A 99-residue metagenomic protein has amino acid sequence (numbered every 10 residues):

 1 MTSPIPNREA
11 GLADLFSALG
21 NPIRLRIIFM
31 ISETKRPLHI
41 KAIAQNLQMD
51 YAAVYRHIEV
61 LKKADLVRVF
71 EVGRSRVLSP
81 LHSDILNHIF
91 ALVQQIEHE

Functional and structural regions predicted by a protein language model:
S3, L12, E33, R76-E99: Conserved segment of winged-helix/HTH DNA-binding domains
A18-F29: Short alpha-helical elements of helix-turn-helix
P22, T34-H39: Short capping segments at the starts of secondary-structure elements
A42-A44: A short acidic, leucine-rich amphipathic alpha-helix
D50: Helix-turn-helix DNA-binding motif, specifically the short coil turn and the N-cap/start of the second
I58-E59: Short, hydrophobic-biased segments on the C-terminal half of alpha helices that form "recognition helices"
K63-V72, S79: Beta-hairpin "wing" of winged helix-turn-helix
